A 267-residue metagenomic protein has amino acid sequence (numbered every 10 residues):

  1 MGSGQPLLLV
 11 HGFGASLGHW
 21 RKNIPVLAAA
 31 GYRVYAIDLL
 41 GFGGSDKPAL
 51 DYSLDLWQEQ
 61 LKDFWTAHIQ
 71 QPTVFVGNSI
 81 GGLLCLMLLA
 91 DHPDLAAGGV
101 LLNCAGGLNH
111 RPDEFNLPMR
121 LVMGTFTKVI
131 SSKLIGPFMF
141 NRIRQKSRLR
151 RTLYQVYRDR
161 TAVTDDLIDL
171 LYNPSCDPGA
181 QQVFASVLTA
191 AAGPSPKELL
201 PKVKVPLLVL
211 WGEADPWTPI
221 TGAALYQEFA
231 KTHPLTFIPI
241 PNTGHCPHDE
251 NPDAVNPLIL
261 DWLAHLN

Functional and structural regions predicted by a protein language model:
M1-G44: Conserved HGGG/HGGXW glycine-rich cap/lid loop of the alpha/beta-hydrolase fold
M1-L7, A29-Y32, E59, D63-W65 (+4 more regions): Alpha/beta-hydrolase fold catalytic core
A29, A36-I80, L117-P118, P257: Active-site loop/oxyanion-hole signature of alpha/beta-hydrolase fold enzymes
G82-P93, G99: Short glycine-enriched nucleophile-adjacent loop and the immediately C-terminal alpha-helix near the catalytic center
A90, G99-K133: Flexible "cap/lid" loop of the alpha/beta hydrolase fold
L134-K202: Conserved alpha/beta-hydrolase catalytic His-Asp/Glu region
K202-T243: Conserved loop-alpha-helix segment in the C-terminal half of the alpha/beta-hydrolase fold that carries the catalytic
H233-N267: Catalytic active-site module of serine/aspartate enzymes centered on a nucleophile-bearing elbow/loop
